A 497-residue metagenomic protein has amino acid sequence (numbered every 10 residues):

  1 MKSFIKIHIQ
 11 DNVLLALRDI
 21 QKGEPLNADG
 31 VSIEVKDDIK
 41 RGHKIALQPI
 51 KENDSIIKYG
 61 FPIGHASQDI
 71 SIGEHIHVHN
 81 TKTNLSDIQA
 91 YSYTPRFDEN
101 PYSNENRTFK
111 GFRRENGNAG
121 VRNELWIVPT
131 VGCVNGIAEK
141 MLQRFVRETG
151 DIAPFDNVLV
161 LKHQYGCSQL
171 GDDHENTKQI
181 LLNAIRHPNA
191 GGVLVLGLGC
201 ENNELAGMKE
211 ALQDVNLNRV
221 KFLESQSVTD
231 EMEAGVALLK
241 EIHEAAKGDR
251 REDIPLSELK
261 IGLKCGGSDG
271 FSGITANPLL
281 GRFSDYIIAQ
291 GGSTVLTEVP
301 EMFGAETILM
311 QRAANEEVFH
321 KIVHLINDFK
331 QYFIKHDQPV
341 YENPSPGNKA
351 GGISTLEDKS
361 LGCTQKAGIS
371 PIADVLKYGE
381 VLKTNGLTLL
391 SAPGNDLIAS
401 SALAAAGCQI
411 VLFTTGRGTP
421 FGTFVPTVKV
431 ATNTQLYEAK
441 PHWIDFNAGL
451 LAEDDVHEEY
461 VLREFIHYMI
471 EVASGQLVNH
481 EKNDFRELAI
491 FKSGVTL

Functional and structural regions predicted by a protein language model:
M1-I410, R417-P420, V425-L497: Metallocofactor- and cofactor-centric catalytic cores in central/energy metabolism, strongly enriched
